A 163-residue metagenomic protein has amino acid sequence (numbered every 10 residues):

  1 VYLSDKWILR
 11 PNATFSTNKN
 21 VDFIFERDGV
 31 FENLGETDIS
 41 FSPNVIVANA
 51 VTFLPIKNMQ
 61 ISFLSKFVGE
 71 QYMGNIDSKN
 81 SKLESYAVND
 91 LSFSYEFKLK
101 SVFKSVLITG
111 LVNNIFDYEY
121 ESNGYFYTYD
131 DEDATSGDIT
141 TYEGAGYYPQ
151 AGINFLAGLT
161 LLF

Functional and structural regions predicted by a protein language model:
V1, N49-F53, F63, L91-Y95 (+2 more regions): Residues on the lipid-exposed face of transmembrane beta-strands in outer-membrane beta-barrel proteins
V1-N75: Gram-negative outer-membrane beta-barrel transporters
S4, I8-R10, S81-F93, V112-N114: Conserved long hydrophobic alpha-helices within structured protein cores
I8-R10, A48, N58-S62, D90 (+2 more regions): Outer-membrane beta-barrel architecture
K19, E70-Y72, E96-F163: C-terminal beta-signal and adjacent terminal beta-strands/loops of Gram-negative outer-membrane beta-barrel proteins
D22-L34, V68, S78-E84, E121-D133: Flexible, surface-exposed loop regions and adjacent strand-edge segments of Gram-negative outer-membrane beta-barrel
G35-I39, V51, D77-S85, K98 (+1 more regions): Outer-membrane beta-barrel proteins
T37, F41-V47, S85-N89, A151-F155: Residues that define the transmembrane beta-barrel architecture of outer-membrane proteins
